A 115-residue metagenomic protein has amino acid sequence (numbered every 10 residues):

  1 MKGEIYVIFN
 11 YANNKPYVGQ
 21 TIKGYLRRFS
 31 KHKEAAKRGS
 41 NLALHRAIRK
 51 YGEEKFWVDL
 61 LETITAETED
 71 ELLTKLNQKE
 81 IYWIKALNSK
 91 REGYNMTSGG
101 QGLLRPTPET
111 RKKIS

Functional and structural regions predicted by a protein language model:
M1-K113: Structure-specific nucleic-acid interaction/processing domains
